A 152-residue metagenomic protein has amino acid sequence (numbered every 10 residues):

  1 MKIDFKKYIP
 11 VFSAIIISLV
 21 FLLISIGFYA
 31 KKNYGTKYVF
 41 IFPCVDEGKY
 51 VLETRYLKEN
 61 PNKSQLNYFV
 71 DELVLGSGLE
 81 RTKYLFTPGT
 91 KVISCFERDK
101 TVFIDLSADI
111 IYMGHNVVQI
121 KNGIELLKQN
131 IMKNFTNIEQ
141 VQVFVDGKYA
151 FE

Functional and structural regions predicted by a protein language model:
M1-E152: Bimodal "functional hotspot" detector
